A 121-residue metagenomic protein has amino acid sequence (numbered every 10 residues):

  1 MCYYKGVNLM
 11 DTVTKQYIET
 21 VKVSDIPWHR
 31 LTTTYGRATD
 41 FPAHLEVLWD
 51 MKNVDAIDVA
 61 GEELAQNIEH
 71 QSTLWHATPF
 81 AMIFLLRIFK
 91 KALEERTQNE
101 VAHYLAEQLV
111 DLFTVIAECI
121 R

Functional and structural regions predicted by a protein language model:
C2-I57: N-terminal "cap/leader" segments of large eukaryotic alpha-helical scaffolds
E19, D55-Q66, F113: HEAT-repeat alpha-solenoid elements in large eukaryotic scaffold proteins
T33, W49-G61, L74, T78 (+1 more regions): Helix-start/N-cap signature of alpha-helical segments
T39-V47, E63, F80-I88: Alpha-helical solenoid scaffolds in eukaryotic proteins
N67-L74, I88, A92, V115-I120: Residue-level signature of the C-terminal ends
F84-I88, Q108-V115: Generic beta-strand or strand-like secondary-structure segments
A102-H103, V110-R121: Acidic, serine/threonine- and proline-enriched intrinsically disordered linkers and terminal tails in large eukaryotic
